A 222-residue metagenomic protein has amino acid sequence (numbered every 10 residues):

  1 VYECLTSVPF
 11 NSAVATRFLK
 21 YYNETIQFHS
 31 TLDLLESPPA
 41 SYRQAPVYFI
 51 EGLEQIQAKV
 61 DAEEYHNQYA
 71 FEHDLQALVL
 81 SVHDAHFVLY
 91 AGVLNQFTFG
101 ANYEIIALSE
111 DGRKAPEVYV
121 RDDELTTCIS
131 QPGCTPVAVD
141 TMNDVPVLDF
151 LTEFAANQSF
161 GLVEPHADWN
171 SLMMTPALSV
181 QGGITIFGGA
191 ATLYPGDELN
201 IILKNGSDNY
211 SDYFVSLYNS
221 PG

Functional and structural regions predicted by a protein language model:
V1-G222: Flexible, low-complexity junctional segments that flank or bridge functional domains
